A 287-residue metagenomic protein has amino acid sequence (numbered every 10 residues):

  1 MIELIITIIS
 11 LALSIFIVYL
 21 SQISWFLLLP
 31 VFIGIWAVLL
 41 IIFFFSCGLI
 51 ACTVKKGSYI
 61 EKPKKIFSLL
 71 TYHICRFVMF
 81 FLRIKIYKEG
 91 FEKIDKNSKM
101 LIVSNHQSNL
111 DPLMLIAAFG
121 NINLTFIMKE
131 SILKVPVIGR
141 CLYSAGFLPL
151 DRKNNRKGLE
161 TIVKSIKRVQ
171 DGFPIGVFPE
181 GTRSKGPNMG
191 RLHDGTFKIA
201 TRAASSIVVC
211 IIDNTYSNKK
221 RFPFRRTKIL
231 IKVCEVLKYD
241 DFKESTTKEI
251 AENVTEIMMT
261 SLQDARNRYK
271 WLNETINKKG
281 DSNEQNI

Functional and structural regions predicted by a protein language model:
I2-L13, S24-M100: Membrane-anchoring hydrophobic helices of lipid-metabolizing enzymes
A12-S21, S206: Membrane-embedded alpha-helical segments in integral membrane proteins
W25, L159-I287: Non-catalytic C-terminal accessory region of glycerolipid acyltransferases and related lyso-lipid remodeling enzymes
I50-Y72, F80-F81, D95-N154: Catalytic core of membrane glycerolipid acyltransferases/transacylases, capturing the structured, soluble-facing
R76, L113, F197-K198: Active-site phosphate/pyrophosphate- and oxyanion-stabilizing loops and adjacent acidic/basic residues in soluble
E89, M128-K129, D151-R152, P179 (+1 more regions): Thr-Gly-centered strand-to-loop micro-motif
E92, N155, D213: Residue-level "edge-of-site" marker
